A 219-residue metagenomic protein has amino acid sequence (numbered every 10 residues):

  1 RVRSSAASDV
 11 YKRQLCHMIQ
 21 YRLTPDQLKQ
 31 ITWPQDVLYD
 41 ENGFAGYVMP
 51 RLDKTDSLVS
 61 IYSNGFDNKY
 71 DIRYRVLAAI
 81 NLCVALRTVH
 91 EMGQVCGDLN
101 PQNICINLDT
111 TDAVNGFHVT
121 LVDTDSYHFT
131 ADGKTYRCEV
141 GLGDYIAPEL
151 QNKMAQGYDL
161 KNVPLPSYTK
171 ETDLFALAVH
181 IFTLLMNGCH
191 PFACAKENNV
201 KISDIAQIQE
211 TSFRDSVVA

Functional and structural regions predicted by a protein language model:
R1-Y11: Single conserved hydrophobic/aromatic residue that forms the stacking wall/gate of nucleotide- or nucleobase-binding
I31-A78: Conserved structural core of kinase catalytic domains
L82-V89, I181: Conserved hydrophobic alpha-helix
L86, H90-D109: Catalytic-loop of the protein kinase fold
Q102-A155: Activation segment/activation loop of eukaryotic-type protein kinase catalytic domains
K170, I181-A219: Conserved C-lobe activation region of Hanks-type protein kinase-like domains
D173: Conserved catalytic-loop aspartate of Hanks-type protein kinases
